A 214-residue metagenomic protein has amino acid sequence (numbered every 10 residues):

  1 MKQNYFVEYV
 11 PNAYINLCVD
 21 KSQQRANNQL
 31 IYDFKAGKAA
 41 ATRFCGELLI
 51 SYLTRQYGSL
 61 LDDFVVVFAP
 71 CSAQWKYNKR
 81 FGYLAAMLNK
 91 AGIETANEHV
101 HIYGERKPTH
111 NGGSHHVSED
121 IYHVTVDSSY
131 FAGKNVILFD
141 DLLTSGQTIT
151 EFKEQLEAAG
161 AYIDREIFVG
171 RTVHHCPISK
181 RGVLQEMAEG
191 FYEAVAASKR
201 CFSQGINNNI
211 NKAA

Functional and structural regions predicted by a protein language model:
M1-F64, H101-A132: Active-site-facing substrate-recognition patch
S51, A86, K90, E154 (+1 more regions): Short, well-ordered alpha-helices that flank and scaffold nucleotide-derived cofactor binding pockets
P70-K79: Glycine-rich phosphate-binding loops at beta-strand->alpha-helix junctions
R80-A86: Charged helix-capping and loop-helix junction motifs
T95-A96, I163: Hydrophobic beta-strand scaffold residues
H99-Y103, I167-G170: Residues at the C-termini of beta-strands that transition into short coil/loop
P108-A213: PRPP/pyrophosphate-binding module of the type I phosphoribosyltransferase fold
